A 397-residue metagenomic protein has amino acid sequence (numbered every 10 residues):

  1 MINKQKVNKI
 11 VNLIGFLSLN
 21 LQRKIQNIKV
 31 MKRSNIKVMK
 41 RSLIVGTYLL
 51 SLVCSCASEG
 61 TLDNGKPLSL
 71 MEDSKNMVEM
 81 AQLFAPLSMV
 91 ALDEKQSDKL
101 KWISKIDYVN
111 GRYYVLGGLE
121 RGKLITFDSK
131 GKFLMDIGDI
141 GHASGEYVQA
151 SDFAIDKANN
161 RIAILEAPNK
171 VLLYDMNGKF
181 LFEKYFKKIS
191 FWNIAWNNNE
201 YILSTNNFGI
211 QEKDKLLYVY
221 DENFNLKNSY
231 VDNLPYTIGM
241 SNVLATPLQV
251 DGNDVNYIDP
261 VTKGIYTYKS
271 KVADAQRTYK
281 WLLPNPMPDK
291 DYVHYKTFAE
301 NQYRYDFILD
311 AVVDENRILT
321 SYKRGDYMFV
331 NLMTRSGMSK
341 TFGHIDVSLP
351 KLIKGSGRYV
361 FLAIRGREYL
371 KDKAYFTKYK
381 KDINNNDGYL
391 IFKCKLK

Functional and structural regions predicted by a protein language model:
G60-L92: Blade/loop signatures of beta-propeller domains
S88-E120: Beta-strand-rich domains and repeat architectures in extracellular enzymes and scaffolds, especially beta-propellers
D93-S97, K132-N159: Blade-loop segments of beta-propeller domains
Q96, G138-E146, F186-W192, N233-I238 (+2 more regions): Short coil/turn segments at the loop-to-beta-strand junctions that recur within blades of beta-propeller repeat folds
K101-K105, V148-F153, I189-W196, I238-P247 (+2 more regions): Repeated scaffold domains used in trafficking and secretory/extracellular systems, primarily beta-propellers
R112-G117, N160-E166, N199-I210, D251-Y266 (+3 more regions): Short beta-strand elements that form the blades of beta-propeller/WD-repeat-like and other beta-sheet-rich scaffold
A167-N198, L203-Q211, Y230-P235: Asp-box/WD-like beta-propeller blade repeats and closely related beta-sheet repeat scaffolds
T278-E300, R335-G357: Conserved blade-ending motifs and adjacent loop-strand segments that build the rim/top face of beta-propeller domains
